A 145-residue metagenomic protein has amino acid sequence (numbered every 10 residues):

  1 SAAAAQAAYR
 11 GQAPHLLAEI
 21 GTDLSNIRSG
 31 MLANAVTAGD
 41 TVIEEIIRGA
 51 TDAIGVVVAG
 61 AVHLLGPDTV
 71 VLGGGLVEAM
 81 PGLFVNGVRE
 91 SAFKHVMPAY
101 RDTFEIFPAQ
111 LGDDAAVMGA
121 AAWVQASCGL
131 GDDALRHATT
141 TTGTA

Functional and structural regions predicted by a protein language model:
S1-A145: ATP-binding/phosphotransfer module of carbohydrate and carboxylate kinases, centering on a glycine-rich
